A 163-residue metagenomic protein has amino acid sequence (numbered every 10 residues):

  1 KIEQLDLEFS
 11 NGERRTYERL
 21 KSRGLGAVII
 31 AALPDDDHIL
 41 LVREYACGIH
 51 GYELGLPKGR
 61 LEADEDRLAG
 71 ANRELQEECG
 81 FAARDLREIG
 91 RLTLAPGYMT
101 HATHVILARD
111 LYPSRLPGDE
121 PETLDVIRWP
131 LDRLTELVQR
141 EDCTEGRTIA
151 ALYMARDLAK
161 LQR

Functional and structural regions predicted by a protein language model:
K1-I29, P34-D35: Acidic, metal-coordinating catalytic segment for phosphate/diphosphate chemistry, firing primarily on the Nudix
E3, G26-V28, H101-H104, L124: Change "...and in nucleic-acid phosphodiester-cleaving endonucleases..." to "...and in nucleic-acid processing enzymes
D6-N11, A95-S114, I127: Active-site-adjacent beta-strand/loop module that shapes the phosphate/pyrophosphate-binding cleft
S10-N11, P34-D36, Y45, R109-P113 (+2 more regions): Short loop segments at secondary-structure junctions
L20, I29-R73, E77, G90: Conserved Nudix-box catalytic region and its N-terminal flanking loop in Nudix hydrolases and closely related
Y52, G97-M99, P113, P121-R163: Nudix hydrolase/Nudix homology domain
G80-F81, C143: Helix N-cap/coil-helix junction residues
A82-I89: A short coil-to-beta-strand element that immediately follows conserved catalytic motifs
